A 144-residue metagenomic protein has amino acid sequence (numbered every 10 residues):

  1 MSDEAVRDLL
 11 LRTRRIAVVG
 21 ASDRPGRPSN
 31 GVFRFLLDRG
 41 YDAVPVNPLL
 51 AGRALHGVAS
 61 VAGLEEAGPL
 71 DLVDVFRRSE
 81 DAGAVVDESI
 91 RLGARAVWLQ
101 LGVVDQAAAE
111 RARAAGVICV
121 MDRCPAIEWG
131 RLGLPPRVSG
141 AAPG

Functional and structural regions predicted by a protein language model:
M1-S2, R53-A84: Glycine-rich, highly charged phosphate/nucleotide-binding loops
R24-R27, F33-A54: NAD(P)-binding Rossmann-fold cofactor-contacting core
A67-L70, Q106-W129: Short acidic, glycine/proline-enriched helix-loop-strand junctions
S89-A112: ADP-ribose/adenylate-binding Rossmann-like module
E128-G144: A charged, well-structured terminal subsegment
